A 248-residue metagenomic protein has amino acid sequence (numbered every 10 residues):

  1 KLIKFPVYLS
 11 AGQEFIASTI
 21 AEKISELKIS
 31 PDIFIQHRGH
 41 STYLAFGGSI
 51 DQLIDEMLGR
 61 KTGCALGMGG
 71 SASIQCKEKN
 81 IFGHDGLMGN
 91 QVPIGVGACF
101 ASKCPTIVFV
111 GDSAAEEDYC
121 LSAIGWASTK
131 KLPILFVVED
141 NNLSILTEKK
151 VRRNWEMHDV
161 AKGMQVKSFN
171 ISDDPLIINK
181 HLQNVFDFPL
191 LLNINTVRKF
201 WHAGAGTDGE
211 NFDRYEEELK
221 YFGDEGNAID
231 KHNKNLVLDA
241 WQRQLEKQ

Functional and structural regions predicted by a protein language model:
I3-K131, V151-N154, G163-Q165: Cofactor-binding active-site loop characterized by glycine-rich and histidine/acidic residues
N80-E246: Glycine-rich ThDP/TPP pyrophosphate-binding loop and its adjacent helix/strand module within ThDP-dependent enzymes
